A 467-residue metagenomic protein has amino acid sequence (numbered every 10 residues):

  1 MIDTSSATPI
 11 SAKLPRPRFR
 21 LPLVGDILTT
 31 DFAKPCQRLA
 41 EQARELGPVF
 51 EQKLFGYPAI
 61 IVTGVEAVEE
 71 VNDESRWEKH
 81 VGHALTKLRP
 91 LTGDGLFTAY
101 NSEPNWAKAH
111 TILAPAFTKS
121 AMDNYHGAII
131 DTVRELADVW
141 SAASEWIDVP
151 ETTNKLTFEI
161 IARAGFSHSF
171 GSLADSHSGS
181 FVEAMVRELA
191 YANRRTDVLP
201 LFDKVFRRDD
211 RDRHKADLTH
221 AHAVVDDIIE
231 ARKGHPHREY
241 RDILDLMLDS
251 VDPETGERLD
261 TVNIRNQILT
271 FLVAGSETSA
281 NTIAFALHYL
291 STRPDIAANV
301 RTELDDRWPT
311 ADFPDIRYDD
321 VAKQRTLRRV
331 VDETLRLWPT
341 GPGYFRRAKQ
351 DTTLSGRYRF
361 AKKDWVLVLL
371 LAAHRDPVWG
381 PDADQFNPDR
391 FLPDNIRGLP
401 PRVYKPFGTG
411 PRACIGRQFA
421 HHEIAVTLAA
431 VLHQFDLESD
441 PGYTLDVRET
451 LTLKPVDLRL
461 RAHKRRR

Functional and structural regions predicted by a protein language model:
I2-T8, A12-R44, F55-P58, V65-E66 (+7 more regions): Cytochrome P450 catalytic-domain helical core, especially the substrate-recognition surface and oxygen-activation
Q37, E69-L88, P381: Cytochrome P450 catalytic domain signature, combining two hallmark sequence patches
F50, T118-S120, K215-T282, A297 (+1 more regions): Conserved cytochrome P450 catalytic core segment spanning the I/J/K helices
T278-S291, T427: Short, small-residue alpha-helix embedded
P294-I296, Q418-P455: Cytochrome P450 heme-binding "Cys pocket" and the immediately downstream C-terminal segment
V368-I396: Conserved cytochrome P450 K-helix/beta-meander segment immediately N-terminal to the heme-binding cysteine loop
